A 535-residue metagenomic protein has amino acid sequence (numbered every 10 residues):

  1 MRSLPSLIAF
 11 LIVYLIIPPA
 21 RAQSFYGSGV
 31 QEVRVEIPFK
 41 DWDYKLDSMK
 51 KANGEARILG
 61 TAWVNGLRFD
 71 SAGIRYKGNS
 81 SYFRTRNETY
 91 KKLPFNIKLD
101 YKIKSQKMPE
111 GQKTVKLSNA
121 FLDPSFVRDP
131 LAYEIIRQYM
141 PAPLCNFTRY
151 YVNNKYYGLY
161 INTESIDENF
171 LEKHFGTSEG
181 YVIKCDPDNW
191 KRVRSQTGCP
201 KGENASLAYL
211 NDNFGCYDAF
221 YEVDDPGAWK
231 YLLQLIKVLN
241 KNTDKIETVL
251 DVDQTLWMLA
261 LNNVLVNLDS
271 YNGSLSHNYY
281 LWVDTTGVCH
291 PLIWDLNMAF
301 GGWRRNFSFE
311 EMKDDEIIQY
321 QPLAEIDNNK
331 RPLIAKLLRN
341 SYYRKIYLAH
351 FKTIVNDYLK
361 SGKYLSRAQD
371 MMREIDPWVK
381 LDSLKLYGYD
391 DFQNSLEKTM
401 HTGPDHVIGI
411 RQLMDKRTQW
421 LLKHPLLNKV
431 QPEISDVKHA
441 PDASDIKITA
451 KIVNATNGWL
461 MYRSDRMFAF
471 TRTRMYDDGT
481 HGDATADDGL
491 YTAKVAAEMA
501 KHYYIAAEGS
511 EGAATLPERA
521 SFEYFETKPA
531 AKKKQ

Functional and structural regions predicted by a protein language model:
M1-I8: Bacterial N-terminal signal peptides that target proteins for export
I8-L15: Bacterial N-terminal signal peptides
A22-S444, V453-A469, G509-L516, F525-Q535: Phosphate/dinucleotide-binding and metal-coordinating scaffold of catalytic cores in nucleotide-dependent enzymes
K447-T449: A short beta-strand segment in extracellular, disulfide-stabilized domains
T471-G482: Solvent-exposed serine/threonine-rich low-complexity stretches and specific carbohydrate-binding patches
H481-K494: Aromatic sugar-binding surface patches on proteins that engage polysaccharides or sugar-phosphate polymers
V495-A500: Surface-exposed, short loops/turns at beta-strand junctions within beta-sandwich domains
